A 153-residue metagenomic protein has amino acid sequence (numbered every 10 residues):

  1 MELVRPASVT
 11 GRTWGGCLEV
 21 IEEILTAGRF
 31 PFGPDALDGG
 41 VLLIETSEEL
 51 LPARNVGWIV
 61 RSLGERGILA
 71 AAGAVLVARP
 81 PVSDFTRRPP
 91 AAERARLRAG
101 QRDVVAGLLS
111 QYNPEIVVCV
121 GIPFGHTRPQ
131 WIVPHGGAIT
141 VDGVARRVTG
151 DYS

Functional and structural regions predicted by a protein language model:
M1, A27-P31, V104-L108: Intrinsically disordered, low-complexity boundary segments flanking structured domains
M1-E19: Conserved anion/nucleotide-ligand pocket segment
E2, E19-E23, E45-E49, E65 (+2 more regions): Glutamate identity and glutamate-enriched acidic tracts
L3-S8, L42-L50, L76-R88, E93: Glycine-rich phosphate/diphosphate-binding loops and the adjacent beta-loop-alpha structural elements that coordinate
G11-R12, E19, G40-L42, G73-L76 (+1 more regions): Structural motif
T13-V56: Oxyanion-binding "anion nests"
N55-S153: C-terminal active-site/capping subdomain that shapes the small-molecule cofactor and substrate pocket of enzyme
